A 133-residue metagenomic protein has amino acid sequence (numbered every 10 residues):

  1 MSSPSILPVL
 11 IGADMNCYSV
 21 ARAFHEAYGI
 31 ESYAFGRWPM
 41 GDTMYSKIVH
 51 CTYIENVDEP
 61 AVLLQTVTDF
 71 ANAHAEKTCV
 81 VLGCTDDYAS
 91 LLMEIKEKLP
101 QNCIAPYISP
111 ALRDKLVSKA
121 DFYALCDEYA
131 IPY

Functional and structural regions predicted by a protein language model:
M1-V117, D121-A124: ATP-binding N-terminal substructure of ATP-dependent carboxylate-amine bond-forming enzymes
D127-Y133: Rossmann-like NAD(P)H-binding beta-loop-alpha module
